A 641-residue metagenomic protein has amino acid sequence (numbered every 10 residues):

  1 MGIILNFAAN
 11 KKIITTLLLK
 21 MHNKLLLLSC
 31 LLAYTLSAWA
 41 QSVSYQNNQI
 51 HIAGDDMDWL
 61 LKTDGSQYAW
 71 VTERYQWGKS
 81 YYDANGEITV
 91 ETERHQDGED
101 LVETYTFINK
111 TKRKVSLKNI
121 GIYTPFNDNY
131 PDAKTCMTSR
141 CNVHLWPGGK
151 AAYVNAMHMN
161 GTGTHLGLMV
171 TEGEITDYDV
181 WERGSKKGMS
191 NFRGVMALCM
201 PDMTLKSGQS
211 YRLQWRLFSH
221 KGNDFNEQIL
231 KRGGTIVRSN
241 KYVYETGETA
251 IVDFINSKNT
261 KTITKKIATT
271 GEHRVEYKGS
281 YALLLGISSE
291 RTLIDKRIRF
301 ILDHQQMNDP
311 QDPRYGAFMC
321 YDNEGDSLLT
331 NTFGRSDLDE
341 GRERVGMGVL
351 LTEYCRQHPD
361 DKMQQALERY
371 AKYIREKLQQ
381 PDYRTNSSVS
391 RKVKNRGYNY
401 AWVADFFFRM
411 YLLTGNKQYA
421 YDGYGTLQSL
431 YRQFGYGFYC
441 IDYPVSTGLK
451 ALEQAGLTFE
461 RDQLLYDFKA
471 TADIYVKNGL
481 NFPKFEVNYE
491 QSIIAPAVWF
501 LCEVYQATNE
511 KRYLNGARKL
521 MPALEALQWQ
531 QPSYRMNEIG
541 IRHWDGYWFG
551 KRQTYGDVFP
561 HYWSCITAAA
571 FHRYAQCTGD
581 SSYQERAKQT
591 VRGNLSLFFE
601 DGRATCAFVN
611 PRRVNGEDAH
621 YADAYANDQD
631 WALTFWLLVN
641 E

Functional and structural regions predicted by a protein language model:
L17-L26: Bacterial N-terminal signal peptides that target proteins for export
L25-Y34: Sec-dependent N-terminal signal peptides
W39-K186, V195, M203, S207-Q209 (+1 more regions): Beta-strand-rich N-terminal accessory domains
S42, D224-Y242, Y466, A470 (+2 more regions): Terminal, non-catalytic domain-edge segments
Y130-K134, F225-G247, Y281-M319: Low-complexity, Pro/Ser/Thr- and charge-rich linker/hinge segments at domain boundaries
N191-I236: Catalytic cores of secreted or luminal carbohydrate-active enzymes
D253-K296: Extended acidic/polar, glycine-enriched regions that form or flank non-catalytic beta-rich accessory modules
L293-C565, T590: Catalytic cores of extracellular degradative/oxidative enzymes
